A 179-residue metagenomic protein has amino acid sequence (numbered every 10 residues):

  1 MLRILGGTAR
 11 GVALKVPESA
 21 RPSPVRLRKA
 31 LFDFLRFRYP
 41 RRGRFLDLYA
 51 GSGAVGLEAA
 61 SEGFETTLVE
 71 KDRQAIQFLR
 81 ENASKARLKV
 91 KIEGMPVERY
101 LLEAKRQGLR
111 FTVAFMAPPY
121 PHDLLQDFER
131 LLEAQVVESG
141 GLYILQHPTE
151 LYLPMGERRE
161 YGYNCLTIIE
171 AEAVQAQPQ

Functional and structural regions predicted by a protein language model:
M1-Q179: Class I S-adenosyl-L-methionine-dependent methyltransferase catalytic core
